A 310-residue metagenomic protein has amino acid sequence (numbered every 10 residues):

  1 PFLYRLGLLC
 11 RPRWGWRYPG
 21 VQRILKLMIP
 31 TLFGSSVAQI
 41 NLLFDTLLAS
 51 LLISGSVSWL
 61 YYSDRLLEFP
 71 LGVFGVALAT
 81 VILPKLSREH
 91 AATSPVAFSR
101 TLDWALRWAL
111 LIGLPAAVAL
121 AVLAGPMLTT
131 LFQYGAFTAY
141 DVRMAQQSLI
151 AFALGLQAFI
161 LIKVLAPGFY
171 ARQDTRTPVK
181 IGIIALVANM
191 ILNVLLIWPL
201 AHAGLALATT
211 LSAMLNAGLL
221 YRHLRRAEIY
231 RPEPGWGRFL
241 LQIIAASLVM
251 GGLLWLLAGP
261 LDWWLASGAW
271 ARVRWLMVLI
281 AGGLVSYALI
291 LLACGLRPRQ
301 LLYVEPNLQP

Functional and structural regions predicted by a protein language model:
P1-P310: Membrane-embedded alpha-helical bundles of multi-pass transporters/translocases, especially carrier/permease families
